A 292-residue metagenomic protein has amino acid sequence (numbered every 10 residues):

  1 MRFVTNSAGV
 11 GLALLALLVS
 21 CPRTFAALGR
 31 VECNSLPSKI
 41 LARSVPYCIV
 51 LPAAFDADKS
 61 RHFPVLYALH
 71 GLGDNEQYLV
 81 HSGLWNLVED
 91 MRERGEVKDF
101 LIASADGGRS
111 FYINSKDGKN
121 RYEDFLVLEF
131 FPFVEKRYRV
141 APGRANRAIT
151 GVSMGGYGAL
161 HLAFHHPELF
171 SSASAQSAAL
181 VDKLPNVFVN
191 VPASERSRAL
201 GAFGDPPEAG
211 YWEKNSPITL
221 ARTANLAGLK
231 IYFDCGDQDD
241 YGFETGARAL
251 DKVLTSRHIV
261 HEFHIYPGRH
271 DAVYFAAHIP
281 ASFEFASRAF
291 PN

Functional and structural regions predicted by a protein language model:
M1-G11: Bacterial N-terminal signal peptides that target proteins for export
G9-S20: Bacterial N-terminal signal peptides
F25-N292: Non-catalytic cap/lid and distal C-terminal segments of serine-dependent acyl enzymes
